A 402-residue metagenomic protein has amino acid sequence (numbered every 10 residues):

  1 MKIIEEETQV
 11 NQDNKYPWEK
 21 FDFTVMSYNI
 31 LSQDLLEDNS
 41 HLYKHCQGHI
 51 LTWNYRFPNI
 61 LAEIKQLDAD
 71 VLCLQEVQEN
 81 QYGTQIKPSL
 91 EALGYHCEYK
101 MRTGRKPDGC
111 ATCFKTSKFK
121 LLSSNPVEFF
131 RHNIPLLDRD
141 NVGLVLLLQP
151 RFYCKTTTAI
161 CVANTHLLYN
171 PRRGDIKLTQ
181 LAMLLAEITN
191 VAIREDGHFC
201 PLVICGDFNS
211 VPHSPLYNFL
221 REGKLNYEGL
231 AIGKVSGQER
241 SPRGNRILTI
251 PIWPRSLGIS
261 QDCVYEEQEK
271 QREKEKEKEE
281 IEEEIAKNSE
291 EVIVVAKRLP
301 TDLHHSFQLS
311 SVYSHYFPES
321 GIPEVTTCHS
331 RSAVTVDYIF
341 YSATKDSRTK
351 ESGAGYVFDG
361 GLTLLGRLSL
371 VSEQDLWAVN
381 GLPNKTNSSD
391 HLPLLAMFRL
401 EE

Functional and structural regions predicted by a protein language model:
M1-A92, Y99-G109, A182-M183, G233-K234 (+4 more regions): N-terminal, active-site-proximal structural segment of metallo-dependent hydrolase catalytic domains
M1-D22, V71-Y169, R173, G244-R246 (+6 more regions): Structured beta-strand-rich core segments of catalytic domains in phosphoester-bond hydrolases
M1-Q12, A182, T189-V203, F208-E402: Metal-dependent phosphoester-hydrolase catalytic domains
L31, Q78, L168, F208-V211: Catalytic metal-binding/acid-base residues of hydrolase active sites
L35-L36, K65, A69-L72, Y82 (+9 more regions): Short amphipathic alpha-helices and their capping/turn residues within compact interaction modules
D38-L42, R102, S124-V127, C161 (+4 more regions): Short coil/turn segments at secondary-structure boundaries
G143-P150, C154-A163, K177-C205, S210: His/acidic metal-ligating clusters that form di-metal
